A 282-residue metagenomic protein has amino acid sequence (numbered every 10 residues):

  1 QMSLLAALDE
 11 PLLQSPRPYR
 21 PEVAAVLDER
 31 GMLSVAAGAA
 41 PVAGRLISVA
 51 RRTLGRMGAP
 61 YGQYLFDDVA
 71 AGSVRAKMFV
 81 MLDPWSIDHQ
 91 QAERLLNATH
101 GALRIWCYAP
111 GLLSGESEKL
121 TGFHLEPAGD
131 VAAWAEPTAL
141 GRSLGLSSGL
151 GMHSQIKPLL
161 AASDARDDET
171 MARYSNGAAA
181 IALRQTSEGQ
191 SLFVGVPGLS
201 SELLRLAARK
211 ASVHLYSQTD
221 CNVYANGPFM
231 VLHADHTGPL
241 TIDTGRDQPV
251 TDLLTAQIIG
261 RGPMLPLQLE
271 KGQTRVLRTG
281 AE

Functional and structural regions predicted by a protein language model:
Q1-V49, A135-P158, M171-R173, A182 (+1 more regions): Hydrophobic targeting/anchoring helices
R17, G72-S73, Y224: Short, flexible hinge/linker loops that cap or flank conserved catalytic cores
V23, Y61, F79, M230 (+1 more regions): Hydrophobic, well-ordered secondary-structure elements that form the walls of internal hydrophobic environments
L27-E29, L65, D83-W85: Short, flexible loop/turn elements at secondary-structure junctions
T53-S73: A short, well-structured beta->alpha microelement
S73-F79: Short acidic/histidine-rich motifs immediately flanking catalytic phosphotransfer sites in two-component signaling
L82-E282: A conserved amphipathic helix/loop scaffold that creates a polar/acidic microenvironment used either to coordinate
